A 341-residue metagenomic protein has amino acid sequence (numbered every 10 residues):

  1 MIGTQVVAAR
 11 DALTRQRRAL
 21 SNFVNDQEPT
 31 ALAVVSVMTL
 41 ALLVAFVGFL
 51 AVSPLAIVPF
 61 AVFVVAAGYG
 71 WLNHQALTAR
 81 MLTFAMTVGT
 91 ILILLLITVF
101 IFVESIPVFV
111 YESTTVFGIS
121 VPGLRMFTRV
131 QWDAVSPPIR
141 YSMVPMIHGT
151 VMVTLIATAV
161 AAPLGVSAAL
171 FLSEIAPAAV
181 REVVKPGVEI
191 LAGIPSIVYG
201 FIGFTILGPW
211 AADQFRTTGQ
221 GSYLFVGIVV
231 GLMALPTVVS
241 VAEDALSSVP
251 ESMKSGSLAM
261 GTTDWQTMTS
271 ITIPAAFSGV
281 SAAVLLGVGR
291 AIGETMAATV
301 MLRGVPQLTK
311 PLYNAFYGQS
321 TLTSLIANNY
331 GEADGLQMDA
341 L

Functional and structural regions predicted by a protein language model:
A9-V52, V65-F84, V99-A157, P177 (+1 more regions): Periplasmic/extracellular loop-to-transmembrane helix junction in inner-membrane transport proteins
L32-V35, A76-L94, T98, P186 (+1 more regions): Alpha-helical transmembrane segments and their helix-start/interface "positive-inside/aromatic belt" motifs in integral
G68-L72, L155-V188, F201: Transmembrane-helix boundary motif in ABC transporter permease subunits
M86-V108, L191-V198, A283-M296, V300-V305: Hydrophobic alpha-helical membrane-insertion segments
T158-A159, P163, S167, F171 (+3 more regions): Membrane-cytosol interface at the C-terminal ends of specific transmembrane alpha-helices in multi-pass membrane
P186, V241, T262-L302: Transmembrane alpha-helices
E189-V230: Generic hydrophobic transmembrane alpha-helix motif, especially the helices
A212-D213, T299-L341: Interhelical loop and adjacent transmembrane-helix boundary motif in polytopic membrane transport permeases
